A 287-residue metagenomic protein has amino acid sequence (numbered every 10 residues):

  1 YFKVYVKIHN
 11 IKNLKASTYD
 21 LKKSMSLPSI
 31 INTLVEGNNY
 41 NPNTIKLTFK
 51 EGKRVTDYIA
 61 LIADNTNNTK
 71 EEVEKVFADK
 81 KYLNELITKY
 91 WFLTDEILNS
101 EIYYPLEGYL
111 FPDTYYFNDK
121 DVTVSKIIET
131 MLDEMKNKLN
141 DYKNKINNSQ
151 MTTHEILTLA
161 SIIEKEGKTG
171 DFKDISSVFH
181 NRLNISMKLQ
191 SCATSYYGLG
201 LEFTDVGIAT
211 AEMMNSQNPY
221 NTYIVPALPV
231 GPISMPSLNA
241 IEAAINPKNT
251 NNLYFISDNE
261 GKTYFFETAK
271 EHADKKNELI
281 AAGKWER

Functional and structural regions predicted by a protein language model:
Y1-E134: Signal peptide-directed extracytoplasmic domains
T48, Y82-R287: Bacterial extracytoplasmic/cell-wall-associated proteins, especially those involved in peptidoglycan
